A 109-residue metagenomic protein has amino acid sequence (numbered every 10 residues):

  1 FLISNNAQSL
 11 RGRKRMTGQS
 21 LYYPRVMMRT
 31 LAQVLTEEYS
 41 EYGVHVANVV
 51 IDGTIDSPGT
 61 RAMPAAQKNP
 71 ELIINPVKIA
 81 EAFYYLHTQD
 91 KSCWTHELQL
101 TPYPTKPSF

Functional and structural regions predicted by a protein language model:
F1-Q33, E37-S40: Catalytic loop of short-chain dehydrogenase/reductase
A7, I55, P104: Short, flexible active-site-adjacent loop segments at beta-strand->alpha-helix junctions, enriched in small/polar
S9, P24, S57, R61-P64 (+1 more regions): A generic structural signal for ordered alpha-helices
R13, M28, R61, A65-K68 (+1 more regions): Generic, low-specificity signal for short hydrophobic/alpha-helical stretches with a mild N-terminal bias, encompassing
R13, S57, S108: Glycine/Thr-rich phosphate-binding loops of Rossmann-like dinucleotide-binding domains
M16, V34-A66: Flexible, glycine-rich beta-alpha linker
E41-V44, N48-V50, A66-S108: C-terminal helical subdomain
